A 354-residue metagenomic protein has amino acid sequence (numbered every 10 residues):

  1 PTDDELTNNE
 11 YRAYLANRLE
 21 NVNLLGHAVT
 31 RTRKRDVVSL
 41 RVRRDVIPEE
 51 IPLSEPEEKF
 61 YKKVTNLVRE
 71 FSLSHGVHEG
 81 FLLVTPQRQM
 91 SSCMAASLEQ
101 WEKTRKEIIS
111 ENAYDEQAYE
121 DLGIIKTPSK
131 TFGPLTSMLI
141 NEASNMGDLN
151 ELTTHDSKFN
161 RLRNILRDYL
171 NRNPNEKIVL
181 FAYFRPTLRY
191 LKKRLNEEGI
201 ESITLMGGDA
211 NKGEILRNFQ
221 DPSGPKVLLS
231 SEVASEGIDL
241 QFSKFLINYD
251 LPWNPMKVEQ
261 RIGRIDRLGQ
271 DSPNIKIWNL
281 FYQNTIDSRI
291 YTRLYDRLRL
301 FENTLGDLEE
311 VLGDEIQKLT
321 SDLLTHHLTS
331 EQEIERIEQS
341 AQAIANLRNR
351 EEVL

Functional and structural regions predicted by a protein language model:
P1-N141, T320-L354: Inter-lobe connector of SF1/SF2 helicase motors
F60-G76, T154-A182: Conserved interdomain hinge at the start of the Helicase C-terminal
Y183-L205: Conserved helicase motor "Helicase C" RecA-like lobe of SF1/SF2 P-loop NTPases
L188-R189, L229-K244, G263-Q270: SF2 helicase motor core recognition
E201-S231: Conserved helicase ATPase core of P-loop NTP-dependent helicases/translocases
I238-D250, I275-N279: A short beta-strand element within the Helicase C-terminal
N254-I277: Conserved SF2 helicase motif VI
S272-L354: C-terminal accessory region of SF2 helicases/translocases
